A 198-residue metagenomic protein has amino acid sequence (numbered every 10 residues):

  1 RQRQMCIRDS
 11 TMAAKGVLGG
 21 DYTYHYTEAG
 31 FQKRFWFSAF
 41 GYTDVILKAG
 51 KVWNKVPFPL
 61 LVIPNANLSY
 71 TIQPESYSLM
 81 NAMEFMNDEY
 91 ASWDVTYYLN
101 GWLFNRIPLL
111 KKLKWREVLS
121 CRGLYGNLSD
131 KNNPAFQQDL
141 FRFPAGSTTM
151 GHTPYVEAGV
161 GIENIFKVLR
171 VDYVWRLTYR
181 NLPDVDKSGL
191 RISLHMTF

Functional and structural regions predicted by a protein language model:
Q2-I7: Short, small-residue-biased leader/transition segments that mark boundaries at the very start of proteins
S10-G16, F35, A49-K55, L99-G101 (+4 more regions): Transmembrane beta-strands of outer-membrane beta-barrel pores
M12-K111: C-terminal outer-membrane beta-barrel translocator/porin domains of Gram-negative envelope proteins and their
A14-L18, S78-A82, F143-T148, T178-L182: Extracellular loop and loop/strand-boundary signature of outer-membrane beta-barrel proteins
G19-H25, M83-N87, T149-P154, N181-S188: Replace "Gram-negative outer membrane beta-barrel proteins" with "bacterial and organellar outer membrane beta-barrel
G30-Q32, A82, D94-T96, S120 (+2 more regions): Outer-membrane beta-barrel architecture
W93, K187-F198: Outer-membrane beta-barrel "beta-signal"
K114-V160: Outer-membrane beta-barrel transmembrane domain signature
